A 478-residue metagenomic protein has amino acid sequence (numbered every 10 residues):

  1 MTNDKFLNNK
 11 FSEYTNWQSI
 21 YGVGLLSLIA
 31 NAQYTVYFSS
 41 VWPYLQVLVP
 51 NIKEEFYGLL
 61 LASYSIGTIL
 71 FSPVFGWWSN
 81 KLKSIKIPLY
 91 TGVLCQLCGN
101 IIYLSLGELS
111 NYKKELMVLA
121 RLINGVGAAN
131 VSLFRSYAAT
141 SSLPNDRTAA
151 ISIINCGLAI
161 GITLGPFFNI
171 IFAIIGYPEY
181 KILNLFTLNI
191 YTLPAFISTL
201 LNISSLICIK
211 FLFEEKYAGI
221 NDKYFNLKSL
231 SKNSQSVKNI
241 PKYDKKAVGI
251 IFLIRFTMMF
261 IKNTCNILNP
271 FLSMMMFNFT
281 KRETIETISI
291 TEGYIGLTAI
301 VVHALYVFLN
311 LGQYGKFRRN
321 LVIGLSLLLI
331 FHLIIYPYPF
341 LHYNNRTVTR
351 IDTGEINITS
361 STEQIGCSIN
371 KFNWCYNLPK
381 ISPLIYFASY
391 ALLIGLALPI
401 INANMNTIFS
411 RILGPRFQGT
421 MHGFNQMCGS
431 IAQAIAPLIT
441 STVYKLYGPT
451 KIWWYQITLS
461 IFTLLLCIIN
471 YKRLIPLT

Functional and structural regions predicted by a protein language model:
M1-W17, G24, S40, E54 (+8 more regions): Disordered extramembrane loops and terminal tails of multipass alpha-helical membrane proteins
V41-I69: Extracellular/periplasmic helix-loop-helix junction of adjacent transmembrane segments in MFS-like secondary
E54-E55, P144-G157, R282-I285, I385 (+1 more regions): Loop-to-transmembrane helix entry/capping segments in MFS-fold secondary transporters and related SLC/MFSD carriers
L59-W77, I290-L305, A434: Central cavity-lining transmembrane alpha-helices of secondary-active solute carriers, predominantly the Major
T68, A128, D146-Y177, L201-N202 (+2 more regions): Glycine-rich segments within core transmembrane alpha-helices of 12-TM secondary carriers
L70-K114: Conserved MFS/SLC helix-loop-helix module at the cytosolic interface between two early adjacent transmembrane helices
V118-G157: Cytoplasmic helix-loop-helix junction between adjacent transmembrane helices in 12-TM secondary transporters
I412-L446: A late C-terminal transmembrane helix in Major Facilitator Superfamily
